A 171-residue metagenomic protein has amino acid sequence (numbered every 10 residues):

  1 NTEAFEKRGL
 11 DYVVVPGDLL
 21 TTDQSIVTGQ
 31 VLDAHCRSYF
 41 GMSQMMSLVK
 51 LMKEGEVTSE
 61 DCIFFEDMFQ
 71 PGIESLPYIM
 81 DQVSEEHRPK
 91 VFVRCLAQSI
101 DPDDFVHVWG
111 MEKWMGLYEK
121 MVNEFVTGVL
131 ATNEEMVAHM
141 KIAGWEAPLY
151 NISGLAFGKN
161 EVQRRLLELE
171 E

Functional and structural regions predicted by a protein language model:
N1-L76: N-terminal pre-catalytic "stem/leader" segment of glycosyltransferase-like enzymes
G17-T22, M68-G72, A97-I100, E135-V137 (+1 more regions): Short, solvent-exposed loop/turn segments at secondary-structure junctions
V27-D33, V108-W109, Q163-E171: Short, surface-exposed amphipathic charged segments that create phosphate/polyanion-binding patches used for binding
R37-F40, D104-M111: Short, flexible loop segments at the rims of nucleotide/cofactor-binding pockets, characterized by
C62-D67, D81-D104: Active-site proximal beta-strand in glycosyltransferases
I73-I79, D103-V106, H139-A143, V162-R164: A short acidic (Asp/Glu
V108-V129: Membrane-proximal helix-turn-helix segments that form the acceptor-binding/catalytic region of lipid-linked
E124-E170: Donor nucleotide-sugar binding/catalytic pocket of nucleotide-sugar-dependent glycosyltransferases
